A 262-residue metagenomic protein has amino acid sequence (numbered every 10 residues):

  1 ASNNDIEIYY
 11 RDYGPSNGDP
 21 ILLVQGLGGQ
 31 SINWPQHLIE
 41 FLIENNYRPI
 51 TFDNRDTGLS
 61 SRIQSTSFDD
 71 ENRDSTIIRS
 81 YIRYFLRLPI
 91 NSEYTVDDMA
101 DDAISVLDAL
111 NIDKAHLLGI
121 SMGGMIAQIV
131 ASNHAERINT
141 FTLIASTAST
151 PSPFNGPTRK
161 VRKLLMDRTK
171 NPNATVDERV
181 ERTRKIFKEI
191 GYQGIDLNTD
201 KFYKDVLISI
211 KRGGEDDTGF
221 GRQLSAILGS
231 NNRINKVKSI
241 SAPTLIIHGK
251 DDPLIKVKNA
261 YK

Functional and structural regions predicted by a protein language model:
N3, P15-G18, D108-K114, S241-A242: Active-site acidic short loop of glycosyltransferases
N4-L86: Conserved HGGG/HGGXW glycine-rich cap/lid loop of the alpha/beta-hydrolase fold
L23-L27, S121, S146, G249: Glycine-rich His-Gly loop
I82-I90, D97-A115: Conserved acidic catalytic loop of the alpha/beta-hydrolase fold
D113-G156: Conserved hydrolase catalytic core segment
G156-N235, A242: Alpha/beta-hydrolase
I240, I246-H248, D252: Short beta-strand/loop motif that positions the catalytic acidic residue of the alpha/beta-hydrolase fold
P253-N259: Conserved alpha/beta-hydrolase "acid-adjacent" motif
